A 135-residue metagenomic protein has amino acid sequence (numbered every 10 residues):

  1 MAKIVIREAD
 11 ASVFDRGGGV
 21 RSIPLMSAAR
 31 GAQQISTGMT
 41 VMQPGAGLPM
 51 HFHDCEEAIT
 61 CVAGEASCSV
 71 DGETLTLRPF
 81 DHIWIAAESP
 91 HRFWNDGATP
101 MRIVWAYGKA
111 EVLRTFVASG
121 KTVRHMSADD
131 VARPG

Functional and structural regions predicted by a protein language model:
M1-Q34, T115-G135: A short, N-terminal "cap"/entry segment at the start of jelly-roll beta-barrel domains of the cupin/DSBH fold
M39-Q43, F52-C68, G108: Short, conserved beta-strand element in jelly-roll/cupin
M39-T40, W84, T99-T115: A short hydrophobic beta-strand segment most commonly corresponding to one strand of the jelly-roll/cupin
A46: Phosphate-centric recognition/catalysis
P49-M50, C68-S69, I85, H91-G97 (+1 more regions): Short beta-strand His + acidic residue motifs that chelate non-heme Fe in jelly-roll/DSBH and cupin folds
A58, E65-S67, T74, P90 (+1 more regions): Structural motif
E73-A87: Short acidic-glycine-tyrosine-enriched beta hairpin
